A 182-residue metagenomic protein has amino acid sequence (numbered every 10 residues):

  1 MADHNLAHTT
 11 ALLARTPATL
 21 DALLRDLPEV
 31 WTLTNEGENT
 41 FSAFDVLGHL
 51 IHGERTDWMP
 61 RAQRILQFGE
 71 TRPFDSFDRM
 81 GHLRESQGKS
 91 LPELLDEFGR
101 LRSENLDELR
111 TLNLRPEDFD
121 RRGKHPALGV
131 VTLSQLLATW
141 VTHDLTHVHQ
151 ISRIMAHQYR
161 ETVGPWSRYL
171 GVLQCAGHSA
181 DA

Functional and structural regions predicted by a protein language model:
A2-W31, I51-R64: Alpha-helical bundle segments that constitute or directly flank the non-heme di-iron/ferroxidase center
D3-A14, T40, F44, L91-L95 (+1 more regions): Amphipathic, non-membrane alpha-helical segments in soluble helical-bundle scaffolds
T9-L12, R25-D26, G69, S86-G88 (+1 more regions): Short acidic/polar alpha-helix capping motifs at helix-coil junctions
T10-A11, T19-D21, L27-P28, E85 (+3 more regions): Intrinsically disordered, low-complexity segments enriched in polar/charged residues with Gly/Pro, especially when
T16, R79-R121, V131, Q135-H143 (+1 more regions): Acidic/histidine-rich alpha-helical segments that form the ligand environment of transition-metal centers
A22-R25, E29, Q63, Q67 (+2 more regions): Charged/polar positions within long, soluble alpha-helices
T32-F77, D120-A182: Short, contiguous alpha-helical
